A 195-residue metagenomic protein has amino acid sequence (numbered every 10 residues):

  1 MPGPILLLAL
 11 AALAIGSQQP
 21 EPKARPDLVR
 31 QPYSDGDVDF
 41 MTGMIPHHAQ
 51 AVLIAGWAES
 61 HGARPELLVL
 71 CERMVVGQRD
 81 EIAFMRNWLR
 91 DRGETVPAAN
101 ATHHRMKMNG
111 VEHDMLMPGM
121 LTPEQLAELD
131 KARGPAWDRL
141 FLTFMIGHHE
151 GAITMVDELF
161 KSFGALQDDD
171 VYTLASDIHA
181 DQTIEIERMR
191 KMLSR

Functional and structural regions predicted by a protein language model:
P2-Q18: Sec-dependent N-terminal signal peptides of Gram-negative exported proteins
I15-R195: All-alpha RGS (Regulator of G-protein Signaling) helical domain and cognate RGS-like helical scaffolds
